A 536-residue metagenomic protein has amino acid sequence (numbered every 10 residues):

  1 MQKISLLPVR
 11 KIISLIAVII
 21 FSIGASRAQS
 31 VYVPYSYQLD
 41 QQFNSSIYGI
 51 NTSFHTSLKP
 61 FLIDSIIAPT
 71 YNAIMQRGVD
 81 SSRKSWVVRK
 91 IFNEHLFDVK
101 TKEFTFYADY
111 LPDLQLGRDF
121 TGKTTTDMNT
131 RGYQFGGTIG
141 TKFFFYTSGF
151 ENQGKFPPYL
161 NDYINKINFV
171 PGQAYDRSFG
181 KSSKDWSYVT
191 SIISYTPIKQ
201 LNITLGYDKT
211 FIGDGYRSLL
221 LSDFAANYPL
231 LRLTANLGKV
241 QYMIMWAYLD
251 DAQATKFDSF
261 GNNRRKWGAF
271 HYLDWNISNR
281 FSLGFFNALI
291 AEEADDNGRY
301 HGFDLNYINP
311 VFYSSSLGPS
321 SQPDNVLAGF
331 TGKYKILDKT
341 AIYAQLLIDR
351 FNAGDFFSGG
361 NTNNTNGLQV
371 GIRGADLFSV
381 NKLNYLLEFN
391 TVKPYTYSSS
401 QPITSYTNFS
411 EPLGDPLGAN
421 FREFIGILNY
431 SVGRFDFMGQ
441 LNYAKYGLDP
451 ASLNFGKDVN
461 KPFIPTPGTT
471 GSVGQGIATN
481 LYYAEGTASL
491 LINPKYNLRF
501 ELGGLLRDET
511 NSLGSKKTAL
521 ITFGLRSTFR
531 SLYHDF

Functional and structural regions predicted by a protein language model:
M1-Y32: Bacterial Sec-dependent N-terminal signal peptides
I4, R10-I12, W186, F281-F536: Exposed, low-structure sequence patches enriched in small/polar residues
A25, N168-V170, A226-Y228, L237-K239 (+3 more regions): Short, intrinsically disordered/low-complexity patches at protein termini and at juxtamembrane boundaries
S30-S282, N287-E293, F356-L368, R373-T391 (+3 more regions): Outer-membrane beta-barrel channel domains
